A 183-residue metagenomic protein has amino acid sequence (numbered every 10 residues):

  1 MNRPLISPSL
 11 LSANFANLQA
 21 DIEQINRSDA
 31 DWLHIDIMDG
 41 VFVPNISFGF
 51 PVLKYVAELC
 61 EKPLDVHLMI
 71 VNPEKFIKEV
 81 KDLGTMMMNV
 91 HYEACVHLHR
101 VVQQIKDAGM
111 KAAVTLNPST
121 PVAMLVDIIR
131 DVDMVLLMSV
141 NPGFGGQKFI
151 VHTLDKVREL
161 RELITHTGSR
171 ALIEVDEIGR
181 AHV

Functional and structural regions predicted by a protein language model:
M1-N89, C95-H97, Q104-K106, K111-A112 (+4 more regions): Conserved N-terminal beta1-alpha1 strand-loop-helix module at the mouth
H34, E174-V175: Generic enzyme active-site microenvironment
D39, E177-G179: Short, glycine/acidic-enriched loop or turn micro-motifs at the edges of active sites
V90-H91, V114-L116, V175: Short beta-strand elements of ligand-binding domains
V102-Q104, T120: Predominantly soluble domains enriched in secretory-pathway, periplasmic, or organellar proteins
V140-P142: Short glycine-rich anion-binding loops that position phosphate/pyrophosphate groups of nucleotides and phosphorylated
G145-F149: Glycine/threonine-rich flexible loop motifs
A181-V183: Conserved small/polar residues in nucleotide/adenosyl-binding loops
